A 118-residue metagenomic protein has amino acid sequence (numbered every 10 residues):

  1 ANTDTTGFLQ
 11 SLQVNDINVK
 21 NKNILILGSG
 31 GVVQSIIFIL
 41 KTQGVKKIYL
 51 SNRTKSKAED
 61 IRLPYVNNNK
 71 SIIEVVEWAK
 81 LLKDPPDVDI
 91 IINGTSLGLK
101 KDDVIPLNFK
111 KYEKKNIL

Functional and structural regions predicted by a protein language model:
A1-K22: Glycine/small-residue-rich loop that forms an oxyanion/phosphate-binding "nest" at active or ligand-binding sites
Q10, V14, F38-T42, L63-N67: Short, well-ordered alpha-helices that flank and scaffold nucleotide-derived cofactor binding pockets
L12, N21-K41: Glycine-rich adenosine-cofactor-binding loop
K20-K22, V45, K114-K115: Phosphate-coordination loops involved in phosphoryl transfer and adenosine-cofactor binding
Q43-N68: NAD(P)-binding Rossmann-fold cofactor-contacting core
S71-L118: Rossmann-like adenosine-cofactor binding region
